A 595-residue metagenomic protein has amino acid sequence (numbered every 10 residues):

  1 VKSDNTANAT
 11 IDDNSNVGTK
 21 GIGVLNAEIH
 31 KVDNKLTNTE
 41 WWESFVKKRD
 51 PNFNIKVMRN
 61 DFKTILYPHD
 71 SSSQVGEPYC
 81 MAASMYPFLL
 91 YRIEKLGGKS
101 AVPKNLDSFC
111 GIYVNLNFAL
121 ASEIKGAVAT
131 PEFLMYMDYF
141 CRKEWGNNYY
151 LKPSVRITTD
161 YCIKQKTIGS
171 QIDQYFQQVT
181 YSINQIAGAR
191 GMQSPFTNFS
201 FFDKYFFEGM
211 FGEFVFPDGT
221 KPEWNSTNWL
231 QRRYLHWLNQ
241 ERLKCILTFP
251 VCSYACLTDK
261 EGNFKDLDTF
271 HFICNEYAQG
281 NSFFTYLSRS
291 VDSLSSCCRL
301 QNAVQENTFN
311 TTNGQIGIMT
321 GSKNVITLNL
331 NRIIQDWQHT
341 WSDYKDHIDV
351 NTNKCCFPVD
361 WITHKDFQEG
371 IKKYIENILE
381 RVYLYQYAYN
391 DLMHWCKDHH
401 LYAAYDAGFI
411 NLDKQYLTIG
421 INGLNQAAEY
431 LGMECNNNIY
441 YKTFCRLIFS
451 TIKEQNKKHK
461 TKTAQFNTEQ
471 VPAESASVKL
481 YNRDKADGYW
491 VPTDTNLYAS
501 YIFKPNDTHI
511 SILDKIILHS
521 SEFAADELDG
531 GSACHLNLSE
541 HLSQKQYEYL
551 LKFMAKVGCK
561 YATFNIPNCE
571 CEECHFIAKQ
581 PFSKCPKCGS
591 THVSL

Functional and structural regions predicted by a protein language model:
K2-D413, E434, N438-S594: Conserved catalytic cores of very large enzyme subunits
M135, L417-Y430, S450: Contiguous, well-ordered alpha-helical segments that form the cores/surfaces of helical PPI scaffolds
